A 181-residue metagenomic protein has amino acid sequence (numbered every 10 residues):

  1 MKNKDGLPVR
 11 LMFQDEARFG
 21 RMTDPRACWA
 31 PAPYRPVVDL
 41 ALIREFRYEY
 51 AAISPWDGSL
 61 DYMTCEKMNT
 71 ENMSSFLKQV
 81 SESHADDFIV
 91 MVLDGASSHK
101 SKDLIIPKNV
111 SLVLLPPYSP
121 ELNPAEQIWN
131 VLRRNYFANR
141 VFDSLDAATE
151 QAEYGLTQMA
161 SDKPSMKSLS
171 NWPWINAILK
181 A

Functional and structural regions predicted by a protein language model:
M1-A181: Short functional hotspots at interaction and active-site rims
